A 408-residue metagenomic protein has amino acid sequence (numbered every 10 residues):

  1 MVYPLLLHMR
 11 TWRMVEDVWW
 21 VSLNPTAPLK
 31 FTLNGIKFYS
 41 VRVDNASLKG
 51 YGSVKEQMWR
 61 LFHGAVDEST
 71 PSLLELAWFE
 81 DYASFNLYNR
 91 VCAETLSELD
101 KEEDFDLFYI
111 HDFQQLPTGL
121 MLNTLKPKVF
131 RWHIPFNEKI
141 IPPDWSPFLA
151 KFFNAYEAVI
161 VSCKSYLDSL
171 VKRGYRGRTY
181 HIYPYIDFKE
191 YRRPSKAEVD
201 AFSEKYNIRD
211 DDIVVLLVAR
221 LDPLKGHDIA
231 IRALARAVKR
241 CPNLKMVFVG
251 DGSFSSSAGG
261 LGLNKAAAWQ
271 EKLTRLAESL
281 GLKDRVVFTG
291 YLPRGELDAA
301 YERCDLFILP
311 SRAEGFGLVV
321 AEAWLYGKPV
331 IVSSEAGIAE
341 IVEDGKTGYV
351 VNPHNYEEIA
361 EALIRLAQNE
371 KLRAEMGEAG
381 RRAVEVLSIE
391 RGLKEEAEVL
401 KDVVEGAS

Functional and structural regions predicted by a protein language model:
S165, Y185: Carbohydrate-associated surface elements
R192-I208: A short helix/loop element that forms part of the nucleotide-sugar donor recognition site in Leloir-type
R209-K225, I231-L234, V247-V249: Conserved donor-binding/catalytic core segment of Leloir-type glycosyltransferases
G259-L292: Nucleotide-activated donor-binding/catalytic signature segment of Leloir-type glycosyltransferases, i.e., the conserved
L292, A299-C304: Short alpha-helical donor nucleotide-sugar binding micro-motif in glycosyltransferases
R312: Aromatic "clamp/platform" in nucleotide-sugar-dependent glycosyltransferases that forms part of the donor/acceptor
V320, P329-V332, V342: Short hydrophobic beta-strand element within catalytic cores of glycosyltransferases and related nucleotide-activated
D344-G345, Y349-Y356, R365-E370: Conserved acidic donor-binding segment of nucleotide-sugar-dependent glycosyltransferases
